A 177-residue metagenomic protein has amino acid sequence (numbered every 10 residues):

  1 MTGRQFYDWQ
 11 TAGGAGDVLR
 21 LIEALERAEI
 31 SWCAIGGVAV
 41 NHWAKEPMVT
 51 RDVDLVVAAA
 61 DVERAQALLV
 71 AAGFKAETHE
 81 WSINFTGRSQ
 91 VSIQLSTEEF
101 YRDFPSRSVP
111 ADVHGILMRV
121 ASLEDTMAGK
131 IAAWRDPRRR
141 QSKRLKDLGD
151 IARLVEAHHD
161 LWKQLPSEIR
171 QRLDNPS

Functional and structural regions predicted by a protein language model:
M1-S177: Compositionally biased terminal segments of proteins
